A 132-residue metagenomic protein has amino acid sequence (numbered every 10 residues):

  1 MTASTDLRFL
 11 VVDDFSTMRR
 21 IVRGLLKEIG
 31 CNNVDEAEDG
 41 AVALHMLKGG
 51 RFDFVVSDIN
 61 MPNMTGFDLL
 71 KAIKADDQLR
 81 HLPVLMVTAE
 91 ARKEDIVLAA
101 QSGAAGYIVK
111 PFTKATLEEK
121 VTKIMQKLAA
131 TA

Functional and structural regions predicted by a protein language model:
S16-D35: Two-component/phosphorelay signaling modules centered on CheY-like receiver
E36-F54: Acidic, metal-coordinating helix/loop segments flanking the phosphotransfer/catalytic sites of two-component signaling
V56-D58: Active-site T/S-Asp motif of two-component receiver
M61: Receiver (REC) domain active-site loop signature in two-component systems and cognate sites in sensor histidine kinases
F112-V121: C-terminal output helix
